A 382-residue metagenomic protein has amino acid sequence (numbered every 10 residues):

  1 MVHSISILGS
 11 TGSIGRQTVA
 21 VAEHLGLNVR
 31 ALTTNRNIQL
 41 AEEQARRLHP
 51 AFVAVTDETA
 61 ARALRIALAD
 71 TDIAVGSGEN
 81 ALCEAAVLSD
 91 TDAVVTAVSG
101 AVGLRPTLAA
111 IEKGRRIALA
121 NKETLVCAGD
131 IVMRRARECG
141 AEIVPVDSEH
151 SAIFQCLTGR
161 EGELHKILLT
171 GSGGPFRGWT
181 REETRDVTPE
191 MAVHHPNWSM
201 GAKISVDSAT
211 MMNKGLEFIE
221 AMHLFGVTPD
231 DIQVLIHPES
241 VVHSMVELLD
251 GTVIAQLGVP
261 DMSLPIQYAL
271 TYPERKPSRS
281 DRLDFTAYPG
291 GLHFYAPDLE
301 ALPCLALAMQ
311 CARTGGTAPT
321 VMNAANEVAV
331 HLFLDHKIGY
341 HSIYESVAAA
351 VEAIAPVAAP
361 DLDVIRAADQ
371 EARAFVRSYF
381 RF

Functional and structural regions predicted by a protein language model:
M1-F382: Catalytic, metal-anchored helix/loop core of enzyme active sites in primary metabolism
